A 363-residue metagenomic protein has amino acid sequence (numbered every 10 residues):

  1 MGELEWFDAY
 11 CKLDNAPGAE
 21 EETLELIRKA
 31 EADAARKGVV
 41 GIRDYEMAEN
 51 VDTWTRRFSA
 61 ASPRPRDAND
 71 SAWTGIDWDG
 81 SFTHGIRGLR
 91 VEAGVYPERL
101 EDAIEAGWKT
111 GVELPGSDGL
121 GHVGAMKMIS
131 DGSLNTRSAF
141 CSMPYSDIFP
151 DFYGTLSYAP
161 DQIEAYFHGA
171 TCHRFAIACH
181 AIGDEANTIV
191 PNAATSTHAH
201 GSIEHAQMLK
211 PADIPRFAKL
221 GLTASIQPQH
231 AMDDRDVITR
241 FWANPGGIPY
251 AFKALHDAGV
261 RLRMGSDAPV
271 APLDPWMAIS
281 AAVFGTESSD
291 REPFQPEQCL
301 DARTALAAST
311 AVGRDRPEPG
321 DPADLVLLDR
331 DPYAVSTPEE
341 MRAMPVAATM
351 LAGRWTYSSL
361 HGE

Functional and structural regions predicted by a protein language model:
M1-R87, A93-W108, M128, N135-A186 (+4 more regions): Divalent metal-binding segments
K12-N15, E25, F167-A178, E185-G201 (+6 more regions): His/Asp/Glu-enriched, well-ordered alpha-helical/loop segment that forms or immediately abuts the divalent-metal
A60-D67, F82-L89, V112-G119, C172-H173 (+3 more regions): Secondary-structure transition/capping motifs at alpha-helix termini and the adjoining loop/turn into the next element
W73, F82-K127, G201-Q207, P211 (+1 more regions): Phosphate/diphosphate-binding loops
L120-S138, L222-A231: Non-cysteine beta-strand/loop elements that form the S-adenosyl-L-methionine
G121-H122, R342-M344: Short, small/polar residue-rich loop motifs at catalytic or cofactor-binding pockets
N135, T356-Y357: Short, isolated positions in well-ordered beta-strands
